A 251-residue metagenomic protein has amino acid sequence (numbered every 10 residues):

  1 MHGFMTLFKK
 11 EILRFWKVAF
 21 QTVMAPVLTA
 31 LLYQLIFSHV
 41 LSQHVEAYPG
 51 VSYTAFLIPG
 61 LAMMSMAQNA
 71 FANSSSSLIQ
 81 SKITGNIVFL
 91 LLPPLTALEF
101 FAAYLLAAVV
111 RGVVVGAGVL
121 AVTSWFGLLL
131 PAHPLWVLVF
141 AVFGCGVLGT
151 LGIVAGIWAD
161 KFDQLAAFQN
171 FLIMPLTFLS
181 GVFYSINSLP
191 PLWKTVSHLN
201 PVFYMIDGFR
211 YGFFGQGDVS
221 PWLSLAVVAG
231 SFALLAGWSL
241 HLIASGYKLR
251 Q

Functional and structural regions predicted by a protein language model:
M1-W16, F209: A short amphipathic helical element positioned immediately N-terminal to and/or at the very start of a transmembrane
R14-S81, L128-P134, A167, S188 (+1 more regions): Transmembrane helix-boundary elements of multi-pass transport/secretion proteins, especially ABC-type permease modules
L28-F37, Y53-T123, G152, F171 (+1 more regions): Hydrophobic alpha-helical transmembrane segments of multi-pass membrane transport proteins
L41, G156-L199, F203: Transmembrane helix segments
A97-Q169, Q216-L240: Alpha-helical transmembrane segments and their short interhelical loops
V202-F214: Transmembrane alpha-helical segments of integral membrane proteins
